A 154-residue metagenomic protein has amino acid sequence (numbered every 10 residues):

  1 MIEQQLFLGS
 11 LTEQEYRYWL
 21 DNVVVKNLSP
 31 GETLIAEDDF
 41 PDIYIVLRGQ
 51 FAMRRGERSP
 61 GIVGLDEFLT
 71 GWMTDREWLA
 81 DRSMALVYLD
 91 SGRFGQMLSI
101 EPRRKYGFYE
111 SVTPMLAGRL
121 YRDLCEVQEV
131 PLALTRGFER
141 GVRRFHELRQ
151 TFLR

Functional and structural regions predicted by a protein language model:
M1-V25, S29, E67: Cyclic nucleotide-binding regulatory module and flanking cytosolic helices
E3, L20-D21, L47, L79 (+1 more regions): Alpha-helix boundary recognition
L8-S10, N22-V25, I100, G118 (+4 more regions): A structural signal for alpha-helix termini and helix-coil/disorder junctions
G9, D39, T135: Conserved phosphate/pyrophosphate-binding and hydrolysis machinery centered on Walker-type P-loop NTPases, extending
Y16, T74, G92-L134, F138: A small-molecule sensor/coupling module
E32-S83, G92-G95: Cyclic nucleotide-binding regulatory domains
V87-Y88: Conserved active-site beta-strand element of glycosyltransferases/polysaccharide synthases
A133-R154: Phosphate-/nucleic-acid-contacting segments
